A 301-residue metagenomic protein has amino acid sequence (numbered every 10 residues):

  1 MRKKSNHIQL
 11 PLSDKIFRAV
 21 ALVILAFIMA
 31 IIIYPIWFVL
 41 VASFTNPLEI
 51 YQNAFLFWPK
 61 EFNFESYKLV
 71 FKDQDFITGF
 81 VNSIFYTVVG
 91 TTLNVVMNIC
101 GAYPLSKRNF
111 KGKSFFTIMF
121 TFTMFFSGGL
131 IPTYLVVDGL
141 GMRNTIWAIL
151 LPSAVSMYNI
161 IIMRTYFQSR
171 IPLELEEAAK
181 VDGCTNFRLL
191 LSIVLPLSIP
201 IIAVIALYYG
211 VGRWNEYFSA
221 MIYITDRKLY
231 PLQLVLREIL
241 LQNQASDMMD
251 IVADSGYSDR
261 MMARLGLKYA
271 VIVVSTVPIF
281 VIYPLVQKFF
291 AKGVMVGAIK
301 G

Functional and structural regions predicted by a protein language model:
R2-G301: A hydrophobic, multi-pass inner-membrane permease signature
